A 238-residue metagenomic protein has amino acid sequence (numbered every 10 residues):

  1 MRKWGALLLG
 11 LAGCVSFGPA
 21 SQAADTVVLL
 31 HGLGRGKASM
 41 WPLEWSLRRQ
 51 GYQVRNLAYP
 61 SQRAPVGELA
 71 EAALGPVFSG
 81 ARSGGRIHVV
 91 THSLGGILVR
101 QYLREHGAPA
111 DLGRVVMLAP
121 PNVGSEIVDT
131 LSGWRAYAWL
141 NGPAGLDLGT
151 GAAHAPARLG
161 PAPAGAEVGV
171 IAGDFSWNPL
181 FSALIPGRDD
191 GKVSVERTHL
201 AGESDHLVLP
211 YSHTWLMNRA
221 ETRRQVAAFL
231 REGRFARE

Functional and structural regions predicted by a protein language model:
M1-L8: Bacterial N-terminal signal peptides that target proteins for export
F17-S21: Signal peptide processing junction and immediate N-terminal pro/mature segment of secreted/exported proteins
Q22-H31, R35-A38, P42, R48-A164: Serine-dependent carboxylesterase/thioesterase catalytic core of lipase-like alpha/beta-hydrolase/SGNH enzymes
R104-E238: Helical cap/lid subdomain of alpha/beta-hydrolase-fold lipid enzymes that gates access to the catalytic pocket
